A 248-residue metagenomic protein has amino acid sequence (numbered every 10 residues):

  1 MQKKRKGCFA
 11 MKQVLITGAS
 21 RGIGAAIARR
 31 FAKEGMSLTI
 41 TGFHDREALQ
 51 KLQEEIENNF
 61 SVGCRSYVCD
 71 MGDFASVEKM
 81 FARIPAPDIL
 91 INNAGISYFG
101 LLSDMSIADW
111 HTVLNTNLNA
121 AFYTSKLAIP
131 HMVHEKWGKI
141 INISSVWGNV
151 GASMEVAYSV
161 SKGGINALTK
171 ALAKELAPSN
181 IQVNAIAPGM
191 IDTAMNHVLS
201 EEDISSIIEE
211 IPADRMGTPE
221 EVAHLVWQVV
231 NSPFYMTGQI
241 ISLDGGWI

Functional and structural regions predicted by a protein language model:
S20-R21: Conserved glycine-rich cofactor-binding loop
L101-L102, D109-L114, D203, I207: Substrate-binding pocket helix/loop in short-chain dehydrogenase/reductase
F122, W137, R215-L243: C-terminal substrate-recognition "lid" of short-chain dehydrogenase/reductases
S125, S161, T169: Active-site helix of classical SDR
P130, K174-P178: Alpha-helical segment proximal to the catalytic Tyr-Lys
S145: Residue(s) in the substrate-gating loop at a strand-loop-helix junction that position the organic substrate next
A177, Q182, M236-G238: Short, small/polar-rich loop/turn modules that mediate ligand/substrate recognition or access, typified
